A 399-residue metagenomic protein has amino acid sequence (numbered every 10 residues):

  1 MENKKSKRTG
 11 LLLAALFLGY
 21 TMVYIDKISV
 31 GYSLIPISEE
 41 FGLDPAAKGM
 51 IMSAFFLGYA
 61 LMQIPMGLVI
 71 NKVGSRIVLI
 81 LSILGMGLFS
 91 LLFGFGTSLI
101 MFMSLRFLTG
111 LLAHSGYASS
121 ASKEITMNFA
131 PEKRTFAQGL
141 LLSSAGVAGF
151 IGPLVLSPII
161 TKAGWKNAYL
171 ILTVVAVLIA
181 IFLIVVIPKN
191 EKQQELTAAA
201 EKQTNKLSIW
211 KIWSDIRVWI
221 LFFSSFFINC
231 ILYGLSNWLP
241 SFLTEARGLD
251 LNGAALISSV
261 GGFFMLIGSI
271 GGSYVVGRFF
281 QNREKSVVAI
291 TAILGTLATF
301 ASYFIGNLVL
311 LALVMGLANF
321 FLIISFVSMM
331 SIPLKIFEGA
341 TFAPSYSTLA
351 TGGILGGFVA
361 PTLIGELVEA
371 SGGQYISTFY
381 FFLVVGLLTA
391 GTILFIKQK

Functional and structural regions predicted by a protein language model:
E2-S6, E191-L221: Juxtamembrane intracellular "pre-TM" segments in multi-pass secondary transporters
V30-G31, I216-S269, F326, P361: Extracytoplasmic gate region of multi-pass secondary transporters
L61-L99: Conserved MFS/SLC helix-loop-helix module at the cytosolic interface between two early adjacent transmembrane helices
M62-G74, I270-N282, V368: Helix-to-loop junctions at the C-terminal end of transmembrane segments in multipass secondary transporters
L105-S144: Cytoplasmic helix-loop-helix junction between adjacent transmembrane helices in 12-TM secondary transporters
L141-P188: Helix-loop-helix hairpin linking two adjacent transmembrane segments in secondary transporters
N282-M329: C-terminal transmembrane helical hairpin of 12-TM major facilitator-type secondary transporters
I336-G372: A late C-terminal transmembrane helix in Major Facilitator Superfamily
